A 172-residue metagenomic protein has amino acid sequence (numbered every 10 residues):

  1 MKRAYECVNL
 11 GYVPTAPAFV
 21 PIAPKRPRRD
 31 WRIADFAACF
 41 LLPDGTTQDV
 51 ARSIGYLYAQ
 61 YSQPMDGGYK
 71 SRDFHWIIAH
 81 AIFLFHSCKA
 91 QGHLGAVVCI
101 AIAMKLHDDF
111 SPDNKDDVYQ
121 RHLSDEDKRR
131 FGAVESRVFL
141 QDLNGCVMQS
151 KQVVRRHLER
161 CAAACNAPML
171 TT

Functional and structural regions predicted by a protein language model:
M1-L94, D109-Y119, G132-T172: Acidic, Ser/Thr/Pro-rich regulatory low-complexity segments at or just upstream of the first helical elements of major
I102-L106, F110: Alpha-helical ligand/cofactor-binding cores
H122-R130: Short, mixed-charge amphipathic alpha-helical segments
